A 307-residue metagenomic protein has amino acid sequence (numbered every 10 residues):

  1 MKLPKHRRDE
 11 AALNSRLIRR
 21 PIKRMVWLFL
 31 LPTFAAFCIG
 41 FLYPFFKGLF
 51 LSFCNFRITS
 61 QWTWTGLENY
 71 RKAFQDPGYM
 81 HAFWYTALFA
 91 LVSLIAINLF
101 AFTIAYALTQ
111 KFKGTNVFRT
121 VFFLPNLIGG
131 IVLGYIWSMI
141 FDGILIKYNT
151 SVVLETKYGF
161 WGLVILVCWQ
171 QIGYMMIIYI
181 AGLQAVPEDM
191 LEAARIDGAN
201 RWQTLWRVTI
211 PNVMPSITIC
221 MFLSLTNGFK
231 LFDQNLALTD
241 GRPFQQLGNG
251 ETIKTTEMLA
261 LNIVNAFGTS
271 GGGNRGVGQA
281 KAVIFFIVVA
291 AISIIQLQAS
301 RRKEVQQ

Functional and structural regions predicted by a protein language model:
M1-R20: Short, Lys/Arg-rich, polar N-terminal cytosolic tail immediately upstream of the first transmembrane signal-anchor
I22-Q307: A structural signal for multi-pass alpha-helical bundles of membrane permease subunits that mediate small-molecule
